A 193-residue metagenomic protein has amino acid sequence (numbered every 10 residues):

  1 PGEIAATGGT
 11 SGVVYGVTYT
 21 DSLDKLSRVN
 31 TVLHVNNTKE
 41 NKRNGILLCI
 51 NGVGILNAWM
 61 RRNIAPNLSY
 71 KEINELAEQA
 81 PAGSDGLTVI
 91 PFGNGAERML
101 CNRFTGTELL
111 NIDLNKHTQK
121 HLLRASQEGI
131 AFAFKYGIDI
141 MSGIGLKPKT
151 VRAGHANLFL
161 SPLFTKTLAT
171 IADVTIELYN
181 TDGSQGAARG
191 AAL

Functional and structural regions predicted by a protein language model:
P1-L193: Active-site core segments that coordinate phosphate-bearing ligands/cofactors across diverse enzyme families
